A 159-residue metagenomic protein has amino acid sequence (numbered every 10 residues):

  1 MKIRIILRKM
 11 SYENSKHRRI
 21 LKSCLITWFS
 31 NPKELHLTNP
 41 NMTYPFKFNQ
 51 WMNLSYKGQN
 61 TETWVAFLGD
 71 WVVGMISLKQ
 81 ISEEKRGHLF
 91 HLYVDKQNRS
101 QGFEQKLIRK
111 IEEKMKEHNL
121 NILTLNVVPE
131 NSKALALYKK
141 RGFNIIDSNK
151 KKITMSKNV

Functional and structural regions predicted by a protein language model:
K2-F90, D95, I108-K110, K114 (+1 more regions): Acetyl-CoA-dependent GNAT
L92-R99, V128: A short, internal acetyl-CoA/4′-phosphopantetheine-binding micro-motif in the GNAT/acyltransferase core
G102: Conserved G/P- and acidic residue-centered "switch" motifs that form tight phosphate/ATP-binding loops in soluble
Q105: Residues forming the Rossmann-fold NAD(P)(H) cofactor-binding site
I108, M115-N126: Conserved GNAT acetyl-CoA-binding A-motif
L125-L135, K151-S156: Conserved beta-strand-loop-alpha-helix junction that forms the acyl-donor binding cleft
Y138, F143: Conserved active-site tyrosine of GNAT-family acetyltransferases
